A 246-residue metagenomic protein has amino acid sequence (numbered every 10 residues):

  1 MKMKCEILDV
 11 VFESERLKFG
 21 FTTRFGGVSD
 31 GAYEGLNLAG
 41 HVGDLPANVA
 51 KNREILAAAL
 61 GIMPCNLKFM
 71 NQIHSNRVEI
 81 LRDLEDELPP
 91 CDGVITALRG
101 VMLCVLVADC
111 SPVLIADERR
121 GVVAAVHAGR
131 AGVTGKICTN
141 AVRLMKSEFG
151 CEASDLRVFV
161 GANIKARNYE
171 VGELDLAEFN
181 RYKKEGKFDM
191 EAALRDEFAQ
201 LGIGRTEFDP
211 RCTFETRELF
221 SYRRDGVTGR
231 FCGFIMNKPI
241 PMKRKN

Functional and structural regions predicted by a protein language model:
M1-N246: Active-site microenvironment for binding and transforming phosphate-containing groups
